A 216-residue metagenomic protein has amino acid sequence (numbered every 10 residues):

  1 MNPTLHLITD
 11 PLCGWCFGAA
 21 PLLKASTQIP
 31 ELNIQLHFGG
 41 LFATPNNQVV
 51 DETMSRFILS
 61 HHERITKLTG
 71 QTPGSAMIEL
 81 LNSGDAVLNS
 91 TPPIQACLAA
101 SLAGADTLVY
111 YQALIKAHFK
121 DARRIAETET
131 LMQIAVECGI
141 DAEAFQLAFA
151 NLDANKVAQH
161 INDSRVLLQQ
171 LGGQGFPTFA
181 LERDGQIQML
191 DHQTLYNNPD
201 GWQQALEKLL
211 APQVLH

Functional and structural regions predicted by a protein language model:
M1-H6: Extreme N-terminal starter segment of soluble prokaryotic enzymes
T9-L12: Short pre-active-site segment immediately N-terminal to redox-active cysteine/selenocysteine motifs in thiol-based
F17-F119: Structural alpha/beta surface segment adjacent to cysteine/selenocysteine redox centers across thiol/disulfide enzymes
A19-T27, L32, K116-H216: C-terminal cap of thioredoxin/glutaredoxin-like
